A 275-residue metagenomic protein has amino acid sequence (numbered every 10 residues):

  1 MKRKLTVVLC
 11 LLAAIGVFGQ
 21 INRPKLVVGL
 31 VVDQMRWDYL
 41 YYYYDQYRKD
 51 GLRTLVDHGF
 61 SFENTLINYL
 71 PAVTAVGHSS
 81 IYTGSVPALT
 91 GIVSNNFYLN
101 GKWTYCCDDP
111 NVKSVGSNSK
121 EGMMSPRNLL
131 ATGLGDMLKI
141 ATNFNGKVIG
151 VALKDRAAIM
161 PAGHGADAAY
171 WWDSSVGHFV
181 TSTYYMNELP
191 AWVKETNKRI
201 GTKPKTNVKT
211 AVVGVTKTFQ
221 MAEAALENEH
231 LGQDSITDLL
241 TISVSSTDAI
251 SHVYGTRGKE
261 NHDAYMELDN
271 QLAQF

Functional and structural regions predicted by a protein language model:
M1-R23: Bacterial Sec-dependent N-terminal signal peptides
R23-V28, H58-E63, L89, N143-V148 (+1 more regions): Loop/turn elements at helix/coil->beta-strand transitions in domains of secreted/extracellular proteins
K25-R36, L55, I81, L138 (+3 more regions): Beta-strand elements within well-structured catalytic alpha/beta cores of enzymes that handle phosphate/sulfate esters
R36-Y42, T65-N68, S119-P126, N207-V212 (+1 more regions): Second-shell loop/turn segments in exported
L40-L89, K147-V151: Short, structured active-site-proximal loop/turn typified by the sulfatase FGly-forming signature C/S-X-P-X-R
K49-L52, A75-S79, S94, A131-G135 (+4 more regions): Extracytoplasmic/secreted envelope proteins and their assembly/folding machinery, especially bacterial periplasmic
V86, S94-I236, S245-H252: His/Asp/Glu-rich, glycine-adjacent segments that coordinate divalent cations and/or stabilize oxyanion chemistry on
H252-Y254, A273: Extended acidic, low-complexity intrinsically disordered regions
